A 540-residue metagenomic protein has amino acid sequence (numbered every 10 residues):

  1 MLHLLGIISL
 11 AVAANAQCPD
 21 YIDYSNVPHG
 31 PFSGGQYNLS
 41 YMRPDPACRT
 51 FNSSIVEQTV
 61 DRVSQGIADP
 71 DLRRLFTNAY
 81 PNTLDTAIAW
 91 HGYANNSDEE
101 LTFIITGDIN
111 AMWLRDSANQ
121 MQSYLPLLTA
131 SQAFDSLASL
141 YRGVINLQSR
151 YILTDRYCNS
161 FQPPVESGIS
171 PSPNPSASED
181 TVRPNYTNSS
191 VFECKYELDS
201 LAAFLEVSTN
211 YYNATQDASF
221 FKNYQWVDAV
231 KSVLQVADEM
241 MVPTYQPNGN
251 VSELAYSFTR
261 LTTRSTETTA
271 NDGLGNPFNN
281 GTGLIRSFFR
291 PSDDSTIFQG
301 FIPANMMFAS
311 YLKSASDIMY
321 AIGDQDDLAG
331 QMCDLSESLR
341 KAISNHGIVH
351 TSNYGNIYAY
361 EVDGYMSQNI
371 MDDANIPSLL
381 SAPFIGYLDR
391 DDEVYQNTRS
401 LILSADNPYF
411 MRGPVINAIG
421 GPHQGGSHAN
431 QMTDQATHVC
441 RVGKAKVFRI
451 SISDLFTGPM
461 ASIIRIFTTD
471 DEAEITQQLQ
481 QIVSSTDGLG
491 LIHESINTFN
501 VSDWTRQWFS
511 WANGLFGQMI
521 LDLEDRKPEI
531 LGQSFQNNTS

Functional and structural regions predicted by a protein language model:
M1-Q17: Fungal secretory targeting signals
A16-R115, D155, S176-A177: Low-complexity, Ser/Thr/Pro/Gly-enriched N-terminal "stalk/linker" regions
A47-D69, N119-F134, A203-S219, M306-Q325 (+4 more regions): Well-ordered alpha-helical scaffold segments within catalytic/enzyme domains
L75, A133-Y151, D217-M240, A315-H346 (+3 more regions): Extended, well-ordered alpha-helical scaffold segments
L84-E100, S170-P184, F278-R290, G488-E494: Active-site-adjacent bridging/hinge elements
N110-S265, A512-E524: Aromatic-rich carbohydrate-recognition surfaces in CAZymes
L114, L153-P164, G168-P173, Y224 (+4 more regions): Extended ligand-binding clefts on enzyme/binding-domain cores
C158, S167, H423-Q431, A436-R441 (+2 more regions): CBM-like carbohydrate-recognition segments
